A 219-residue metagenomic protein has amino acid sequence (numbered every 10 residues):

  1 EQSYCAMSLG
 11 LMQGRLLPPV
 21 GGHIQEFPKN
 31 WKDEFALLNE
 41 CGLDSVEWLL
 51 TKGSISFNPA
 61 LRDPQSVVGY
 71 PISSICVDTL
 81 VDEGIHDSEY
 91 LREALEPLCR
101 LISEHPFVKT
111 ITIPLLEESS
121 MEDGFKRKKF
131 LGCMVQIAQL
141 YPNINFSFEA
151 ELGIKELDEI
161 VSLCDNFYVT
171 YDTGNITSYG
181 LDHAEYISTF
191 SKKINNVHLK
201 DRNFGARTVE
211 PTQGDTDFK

Functional and structural regions predicted by a protein language model:
E1-C99, Y168: N-terminal pre-domain/capping segments
L11-R15, W48-K52, S74-T79, T112-E117 (+3 more regions): A cross-domain feature marking catalytic cores of carbohydrate-active enzymes and several ubiquitous metabolic/repair
A36-L37, I102-E104, I187-S188: Leucine-rich repeat
C41, L49, E104-P106, K192: Structural motif
D44, S73, F107-K109, N195: Short acidic/polar active-site loop segments enriched in Thr and Asp
S45, G132-D215: Acidic/histidine-rich catalytic cores of soluble enzymes
A60-P64, S88-E96, G124-M134, L181-T189 (+1 more regions): Charged helix-capping and loop-helix junction motifs
Y70-P71, D82-Y168, S178: Active-site acidic/histidine proton-transfer and metal-coordination neighborhood in alpha/beta enzyme cores
